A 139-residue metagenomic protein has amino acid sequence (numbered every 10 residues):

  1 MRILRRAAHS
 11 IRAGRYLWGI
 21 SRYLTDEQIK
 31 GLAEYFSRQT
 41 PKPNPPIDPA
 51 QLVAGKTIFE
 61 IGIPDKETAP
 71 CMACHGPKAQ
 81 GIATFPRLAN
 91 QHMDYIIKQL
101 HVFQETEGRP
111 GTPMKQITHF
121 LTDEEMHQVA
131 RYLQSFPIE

Functional and structural regions predicted by a protein language model:
M1-L24, M72, G76-Q104, M114-F120: Gly/Gly-Pro-rich "capping" loops immediately C-terminal to redox-active cysteine motifs in periplasmic/lumenal
R2, R6-R15, E27-Q28, P43 (+3 more regions): Short sequence/structural segments immediately N-terminal
R2-R6, E60-I63, T68, Q99 (+4 more regions): His/Met- and acidic-residue-enriched segments that coordinate or traffic transition-metal cofactors and support
Y16-G19, G31, A54-I58, Y95 (+2 more regions): Extracytoplasmic/secreted proteins, especially bacterial periplasmic and envelope-associated proteins
R22-N44, H119-E139: C-terminal capping alpha-helices of c-type cytochrome domains
D26, P49-L52, N90, D123: Alpha-helix N-capping/helix-start residues
L32, T68-K78, V129: The canonical Cys-X-X-Cys-His
S37-P64, P137: Electrostatic cytochrome c docking/interface patches
